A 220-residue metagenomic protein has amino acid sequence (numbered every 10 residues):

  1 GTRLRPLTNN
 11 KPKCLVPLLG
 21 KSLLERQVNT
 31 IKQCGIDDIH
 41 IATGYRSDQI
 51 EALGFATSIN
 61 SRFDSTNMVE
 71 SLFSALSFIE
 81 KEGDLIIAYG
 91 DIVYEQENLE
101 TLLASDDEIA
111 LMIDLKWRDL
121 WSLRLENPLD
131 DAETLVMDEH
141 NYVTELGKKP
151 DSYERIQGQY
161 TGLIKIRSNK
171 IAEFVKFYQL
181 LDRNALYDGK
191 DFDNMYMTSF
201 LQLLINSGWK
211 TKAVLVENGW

Functional and structural regions predicted by a protein language model:
G1-N9: N-terminal nucleotide-binding beta1-loop-alpha1 segment
R3, P17, K21-I87, D191: Conserved N-terminal catalytic core of the sugar/cofactor nucleotidyltransferase
L15, L135-M137, A213: A structural signal for short hydrophobic beta-strand segments in well-ordered beta-sheet cores
I41, I87, L111-M112, A213: Structural beta-sheet core signal
L53, E95-F177, L181: Conserved core of the sugar-phosphate nucleotidyltransferase
S74, T101, S199-F200: Alpha-helical elements of Rossmann-like donor-binding domains used by nucleotide-donor carbohydrate transfer enzymes
G90-I92: The conserved acidic donor/metal-binding loop of glycosyltransferases
L146, Y153-W220: Conserved alpha/beta core of the MobA/IspD/sugar-nucleotide pyrophosphorylase nucleotidyltransferase superfamily
